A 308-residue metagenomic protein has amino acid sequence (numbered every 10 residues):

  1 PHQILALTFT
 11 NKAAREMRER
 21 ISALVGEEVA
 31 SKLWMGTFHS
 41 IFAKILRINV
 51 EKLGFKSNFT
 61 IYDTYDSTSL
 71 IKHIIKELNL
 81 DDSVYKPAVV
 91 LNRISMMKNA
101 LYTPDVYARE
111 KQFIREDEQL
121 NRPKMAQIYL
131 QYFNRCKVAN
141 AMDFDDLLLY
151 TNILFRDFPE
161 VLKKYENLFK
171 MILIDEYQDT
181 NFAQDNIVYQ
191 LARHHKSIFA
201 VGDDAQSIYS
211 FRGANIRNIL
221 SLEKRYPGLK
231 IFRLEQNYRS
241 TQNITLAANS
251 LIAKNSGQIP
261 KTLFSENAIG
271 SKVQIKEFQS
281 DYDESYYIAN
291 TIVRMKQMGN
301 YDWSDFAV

Functional and structural regions predicted by a protein language model:
P1-Q3, V29-S31, H194-S197, D203-A205 (+3 more regions): Short glycine-/polar-rich loops that comprise or flank the Walker A/P-loop and associated switch/sensor motifs
P1-S57, I61-Y62, T68, L162-K163 (+2 more regions): P-loop NTPase Walker
L5-L7, A13-A14, D63-D66, D117-S221 (+1 more regions): Conserved helicase NTPase motor core
T10, T37, I71, I94 (+5 more regions): Residue-level signature of catalytic and energy-coupling elements of molecular machines, predominantly ATP/GTP-dependent
N11-R18, M35, H39, T64-T68 (+8 more regions): Amphipathic alpha-helical transducer elements in NTP-driven molecular machines
G26-E28, Y165, T180, Q190-H194 (+4 more regions): Conserved catalytic network of the ASCE P-loop NTPase/AAA+ motor domain
A30-K32, E51-D146, F169, I231-R233 (+4 more regions): ATP-hydrolysis module of ASCE/P-loop NTPase motor domains, specifically the Walker B Asp-Glu catalytic pair
P227-K230, E235-A307: Helicase P-loop NTPase motor core
